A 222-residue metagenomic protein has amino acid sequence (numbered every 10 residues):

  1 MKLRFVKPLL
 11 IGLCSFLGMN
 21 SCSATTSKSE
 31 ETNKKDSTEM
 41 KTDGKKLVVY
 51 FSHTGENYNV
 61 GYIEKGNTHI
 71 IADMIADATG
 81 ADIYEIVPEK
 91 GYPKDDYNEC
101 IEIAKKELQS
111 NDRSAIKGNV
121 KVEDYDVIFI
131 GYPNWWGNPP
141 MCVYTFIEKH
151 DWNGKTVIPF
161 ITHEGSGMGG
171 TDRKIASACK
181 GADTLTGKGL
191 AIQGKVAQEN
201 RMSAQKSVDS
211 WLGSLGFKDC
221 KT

Functional and structural regions predicted by a protein language model:
M1-L9: Bacterial N-terminal signal peptides that target proteins for export
G12, N200, K221-T222: Mature catalytic domains of secreted/periplasmic carbohydrate-active enzymes
N20-S21: C-terminal motif of bacterial Sec signal peptides marking the signal peptidase cleavage site
S27-Y125, G137, K206-T222: N-terminal beta1-alpha1-beta2 submodule of the flavodoxin-like/Rossmannoid cofactor-binding fold
H53-E56, P88-Y92, N134-N138, H163-M168 (+1 more regions): Solvent-exposed loop/turn segments at secondary-structure junctions within structured extracellular/periplasmic domains
I83, D183-L190: Short beta-strand elements in bilobed, periplasmic/extracellular small-molecule ligand-binding domains
P93-D183: Helix-loop-strand module that forms the ligand-binding subsite of alpha/beta enzymes
G187-D209, F217-K218: A charged, well-structured terminal subsegment
